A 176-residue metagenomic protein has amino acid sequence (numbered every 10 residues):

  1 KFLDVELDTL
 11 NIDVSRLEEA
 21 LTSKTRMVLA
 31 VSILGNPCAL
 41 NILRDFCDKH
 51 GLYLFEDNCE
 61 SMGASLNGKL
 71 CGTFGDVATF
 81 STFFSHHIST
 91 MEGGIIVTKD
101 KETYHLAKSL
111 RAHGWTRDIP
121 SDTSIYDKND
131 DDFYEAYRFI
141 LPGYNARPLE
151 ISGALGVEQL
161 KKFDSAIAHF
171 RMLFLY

Functional and structural regions predicted by a protein language model:
K1-T9: Short beta-strand->loop structural element characteristic of the AMP-binding/adenylate-forming
V5, V28-V31, F139, E158: Conserved short-loop catalytic and cofactor-binding motifs
D8-T90, I95-H105: Active-site phosphate-binding strand-loop segment of PLP-dependent enzymes
S61-N67, F74-Y176: Active-site region of PLP-dependent enzymes
